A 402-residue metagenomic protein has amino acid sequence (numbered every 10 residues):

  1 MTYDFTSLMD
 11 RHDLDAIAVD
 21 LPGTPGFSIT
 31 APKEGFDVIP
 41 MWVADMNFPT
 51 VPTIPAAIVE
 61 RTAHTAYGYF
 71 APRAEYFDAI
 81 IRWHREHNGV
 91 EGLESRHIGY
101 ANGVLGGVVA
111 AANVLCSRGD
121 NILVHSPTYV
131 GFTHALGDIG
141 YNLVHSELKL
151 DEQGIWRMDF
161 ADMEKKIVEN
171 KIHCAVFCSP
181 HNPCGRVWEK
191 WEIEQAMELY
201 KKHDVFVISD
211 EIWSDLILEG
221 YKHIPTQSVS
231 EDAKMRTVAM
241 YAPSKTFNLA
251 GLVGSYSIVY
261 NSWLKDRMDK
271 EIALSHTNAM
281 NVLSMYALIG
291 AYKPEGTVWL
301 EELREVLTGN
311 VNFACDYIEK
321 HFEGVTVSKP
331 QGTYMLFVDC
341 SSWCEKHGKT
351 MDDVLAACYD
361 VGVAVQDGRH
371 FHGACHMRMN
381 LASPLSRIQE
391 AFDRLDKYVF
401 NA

Functional and structural regions predicted by a protein language model:
T2-G103, A110, P294, A402: N-terminal small-domain helix-loop-helix segment of the aminotransferase-like
Y67-L199, D215-E219, H223-S228, D232 (+1 more regions): Conserved core of the PLP fold type I
E211-W213, A242-P243: Short strand-turn motif at the edge of the Rossmann-like AdoMet-binding core
A233, K346-T350, A356-Q366, H370-A402: PLP-dependent enzyme catalytic core of the Aspartate aminotransferase-like
R236-K320, T326-P330: PLP-dependent aminotransferase class I/II
L307-T308, H321-D360, M377, L385: Conserved PLP-binding catalytic core of the aspartate aminotransferase-like
